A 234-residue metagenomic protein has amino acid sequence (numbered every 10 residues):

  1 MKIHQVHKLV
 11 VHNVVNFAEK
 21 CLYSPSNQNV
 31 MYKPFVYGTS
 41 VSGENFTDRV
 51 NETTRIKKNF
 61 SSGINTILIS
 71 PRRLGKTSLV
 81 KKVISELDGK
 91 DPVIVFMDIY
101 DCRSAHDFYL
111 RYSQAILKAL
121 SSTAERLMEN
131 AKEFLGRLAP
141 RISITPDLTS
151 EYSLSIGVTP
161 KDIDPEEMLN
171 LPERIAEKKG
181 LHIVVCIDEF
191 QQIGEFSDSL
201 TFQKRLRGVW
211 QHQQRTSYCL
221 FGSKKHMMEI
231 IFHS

Functional and structural regions predicted by a protein language model:
M1-T66, P71: A short, basic N-terminal segment
R49, G75-K76, D188: Conserved phosphate-binding and hydrolysis motifs of nucleotide-dependent enzymes
T53, L169-N170, Q203-K204: A short, noncatalytic alpha-helical element within ATPase nucleotide-binding/catalytic domains
F60-S61, D88, E177, Q211: Residue-level signal for alpha-helix termini/capping positions
G63, Y100-A105, Q192, S223-M227: Conserved nucleotide-binding/hydrolysis micro-motifs of P-loop NTPases
P71-L74, S78-V184, S199, T216: P-loop NTPase nucleotide-binding core
E177-K179, I183-C186, Q192-D198, R205-S234: Sensor-1/coupling segment of RecA-like P-loop NTPase cores
